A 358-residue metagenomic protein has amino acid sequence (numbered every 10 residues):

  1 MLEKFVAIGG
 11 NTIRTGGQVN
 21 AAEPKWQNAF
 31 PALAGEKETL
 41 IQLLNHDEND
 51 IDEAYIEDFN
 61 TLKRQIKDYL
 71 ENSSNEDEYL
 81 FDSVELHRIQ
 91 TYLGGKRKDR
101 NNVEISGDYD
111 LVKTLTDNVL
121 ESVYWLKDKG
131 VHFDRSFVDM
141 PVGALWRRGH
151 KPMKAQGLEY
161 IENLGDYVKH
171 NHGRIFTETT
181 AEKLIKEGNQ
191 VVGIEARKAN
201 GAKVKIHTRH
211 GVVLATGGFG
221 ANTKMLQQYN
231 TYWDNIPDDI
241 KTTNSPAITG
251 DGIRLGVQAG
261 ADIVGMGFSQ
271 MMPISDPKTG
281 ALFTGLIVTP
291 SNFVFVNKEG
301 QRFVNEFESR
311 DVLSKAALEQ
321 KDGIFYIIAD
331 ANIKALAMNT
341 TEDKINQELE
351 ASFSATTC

Functional and structural regions predicted by a protein language model:
M1-T15: Glycine-rich FAD pyrophosphate-binding loop
V6-A7, V19, W26-Q27, E182 (+7 more regions): Short, glycine-/Ser/Thr-/acidic-enriched flexible segments
G10-R14, K25, V138, G218 (+1 more regions): Short, solvent-exposed loop/turn and secondary-structure capping segments
R14-N49, F81-R88: N-terminal glycine-rich dinucleotide-binding loop that anchors FAD/FMN and/or NAD(P) in oxidoreductases
E36-Y79: Extended N-terminal export/anchoring regions of large proteins
H46-D50, I253-L255, A259-C358: An anion/pyrophosphate-binding glycine-rich loop and adjacent beta-alpha core in soluble alpha-beta enzymes
D58, L62-L70, L80-K203, R209 (+2 more regions): Conserved redox-cofactor binding core of oxidoreductases
A199-K203, H207-D276: Glycine-rich loop(s) and the adjacent beta-strand/alpha-helix scaffold that form part
